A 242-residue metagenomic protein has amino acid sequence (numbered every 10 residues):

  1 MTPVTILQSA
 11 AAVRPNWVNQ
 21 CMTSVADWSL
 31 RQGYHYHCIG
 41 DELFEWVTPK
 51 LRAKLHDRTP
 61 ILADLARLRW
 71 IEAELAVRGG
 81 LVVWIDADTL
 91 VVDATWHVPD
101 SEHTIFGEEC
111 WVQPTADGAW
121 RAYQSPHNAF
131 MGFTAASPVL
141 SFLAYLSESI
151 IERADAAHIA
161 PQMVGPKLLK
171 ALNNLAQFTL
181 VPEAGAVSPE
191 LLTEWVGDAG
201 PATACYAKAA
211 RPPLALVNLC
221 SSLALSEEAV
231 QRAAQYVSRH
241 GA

Functional and structural regions predicted by a protein language model:
M1-D57, L62-A63, T134-P138, A154-A157 (+3 more regions): N-terminal anchoring/stem segment of glycosyltransferases
V4, A87, A129: Residue-level detector of short, conserved catalytic/binding motifs and their immediate flanks
D27, R31, R69-A73, A129 (+2 more regions): Residue-level signal for well-ordered alpha-helical scaffold segments within enzymatic catalytic domains
P60-Q113, Y123: GT-A fold catalytic core of metal-dependent nucleotide-sugar glycosyltransferases, centered on the diacidic
A87-D100, I150-H158, S188-A202: Short, mixed-charge aromatic SLiMs
A94-M163: Conserved catalytic core of nucleotide-sugar-dependent glycosyltransferases
T179-S188: Catalytic beta-strand/loop signature of glycosyltransferases that borders the donor
